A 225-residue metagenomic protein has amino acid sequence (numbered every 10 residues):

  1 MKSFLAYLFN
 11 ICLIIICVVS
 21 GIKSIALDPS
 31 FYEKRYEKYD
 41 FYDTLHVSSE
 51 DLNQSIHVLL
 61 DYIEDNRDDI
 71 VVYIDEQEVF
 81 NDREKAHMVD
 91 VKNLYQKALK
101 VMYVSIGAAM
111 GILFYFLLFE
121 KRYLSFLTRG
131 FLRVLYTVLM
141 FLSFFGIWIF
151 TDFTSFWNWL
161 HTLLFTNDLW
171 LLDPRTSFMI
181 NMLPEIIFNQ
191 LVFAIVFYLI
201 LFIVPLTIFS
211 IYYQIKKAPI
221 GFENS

Functional and structural regions predicted by a protein language model:
M1-F31: Hydrophobic secretory-pathway targeting helix
S3-A6, N10, K92-L99, S125 (+2 more regions): Membrane-water interface of alpha-helical transmembrane segments
S3-L8, I106-S155, P205-S225: Juxtamembrane interface at the cytosolic side of transmembrane helices
I25-L45, T162: Alpha-helical transmembrane signal-anchor/signal-peptide segments
D40-H87, T166-M182: Extracytosolic (periplasmic/ER-lumenal) interhelical loops and adjacent juxtamembrane/interface segments of multi-pass
D65-S105, E185-V196: Individual transmembrane alpha-helix segments
F150-R175: Juxtamembrane non-transmembrane "cap" segments at the membrane-aqueous interface of multi-pass membrane proteins
D168-E223: Terminal transmembrane helical module of multi-pass membrane proteins
